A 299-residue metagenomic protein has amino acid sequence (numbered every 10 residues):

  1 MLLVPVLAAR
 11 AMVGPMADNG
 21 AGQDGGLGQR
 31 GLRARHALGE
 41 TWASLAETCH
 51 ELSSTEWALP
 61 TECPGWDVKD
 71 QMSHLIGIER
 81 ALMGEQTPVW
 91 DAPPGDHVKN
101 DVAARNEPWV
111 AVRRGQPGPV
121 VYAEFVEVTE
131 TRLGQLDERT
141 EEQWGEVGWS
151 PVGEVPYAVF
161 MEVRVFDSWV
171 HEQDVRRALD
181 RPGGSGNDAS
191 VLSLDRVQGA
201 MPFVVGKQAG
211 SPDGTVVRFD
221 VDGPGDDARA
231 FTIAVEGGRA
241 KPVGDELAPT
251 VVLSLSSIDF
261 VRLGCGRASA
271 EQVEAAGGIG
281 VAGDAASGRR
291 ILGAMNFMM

Functional and structural regions predicted by a protein language model:
M1-P15: N-terminal amphipathic/basic-hydrophobic helices that include classical n-h-c signal peptides and signal-anchor
V13-R33, A81-T131, Q135-E138, Q143: Short, helix-capping/interhelical loops that line the mouth of catalytic, cofactor-, or ligand-binding pockets
G22-H36, W57-I78, W109-V121, G148-F166 (+1 more regions): Alpha-helical scaffold segments that form or flank carboxylate-/histidine-based iron centers
G84-E85, V121, E146-E154, Q173-N187 (+1 more regions): Domain-scale activation on soluble regions of proteins
T129, L133-V152, M161-D174: A short mid-domain helix/strand-loop element embedded in enzyme catalytic domains that forms or borders the active-site
Y157-R229, A285-A286, G293-M299: Acidic, aliphatic-rich amphipathic alpha-helical segments
D226-V252: Acidic/His-leaning functional-site neighborhoods
D245-M299: C-terminal interaction segments
